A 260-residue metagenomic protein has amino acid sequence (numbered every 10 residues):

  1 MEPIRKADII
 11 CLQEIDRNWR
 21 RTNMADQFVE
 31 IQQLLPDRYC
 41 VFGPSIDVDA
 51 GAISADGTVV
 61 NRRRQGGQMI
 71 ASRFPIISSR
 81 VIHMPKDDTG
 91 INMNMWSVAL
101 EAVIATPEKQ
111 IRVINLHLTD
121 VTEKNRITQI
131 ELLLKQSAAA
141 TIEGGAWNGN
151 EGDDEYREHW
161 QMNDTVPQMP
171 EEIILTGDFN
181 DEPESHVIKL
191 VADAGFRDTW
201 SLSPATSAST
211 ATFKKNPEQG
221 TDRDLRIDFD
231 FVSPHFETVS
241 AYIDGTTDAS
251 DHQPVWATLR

Functional and structural regions predicted by a protein language model:
M1-I4, Q33-L34, G43, D47-R260: Active-site regions of metal-assisted phosphoester/phosphodiester hydrolases, unifying DNase/endonuclease modules
P3, L12-L34, I53: Membrane-embedded segments
I9: Divalent cation-coordinating acidic motifs and surrounding scaffolds that mediate Ca2+/Mg2+/Mn2+/Zn2+-dependent binding
P36-R38: A short helix->loop->beta-strand "cap" motif at the edges of active sites that frequently abuts
